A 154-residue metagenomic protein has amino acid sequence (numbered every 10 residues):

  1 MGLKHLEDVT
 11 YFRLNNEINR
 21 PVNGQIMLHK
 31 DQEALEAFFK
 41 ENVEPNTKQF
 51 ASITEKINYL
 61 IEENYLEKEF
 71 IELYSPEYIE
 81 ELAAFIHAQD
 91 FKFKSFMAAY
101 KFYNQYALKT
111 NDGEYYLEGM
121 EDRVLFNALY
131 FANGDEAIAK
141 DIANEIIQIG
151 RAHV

Functional and structural regions predicted by a protein language model:
M1-H153: Extended catalytic cores of very large enzyme megasubunits
